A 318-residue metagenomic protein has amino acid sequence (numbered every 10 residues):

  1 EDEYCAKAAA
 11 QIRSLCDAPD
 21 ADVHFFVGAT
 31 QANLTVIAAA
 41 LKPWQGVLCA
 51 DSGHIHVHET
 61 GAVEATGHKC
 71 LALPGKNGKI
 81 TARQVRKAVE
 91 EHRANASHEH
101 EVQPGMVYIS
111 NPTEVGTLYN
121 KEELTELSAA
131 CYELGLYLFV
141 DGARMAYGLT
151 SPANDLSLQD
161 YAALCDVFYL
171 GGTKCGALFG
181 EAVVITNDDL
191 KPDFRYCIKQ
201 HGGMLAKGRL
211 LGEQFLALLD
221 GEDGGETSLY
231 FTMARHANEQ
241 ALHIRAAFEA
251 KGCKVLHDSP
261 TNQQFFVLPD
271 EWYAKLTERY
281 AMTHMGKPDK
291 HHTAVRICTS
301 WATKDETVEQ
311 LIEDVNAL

Functional and structural regions predicted by a protein language model:
E1-A29, D51-H56, A62: Conserved N-terminal alpha-helix of the aminotransferase class I/II PLP-enzyme fold
S14-D17, T35-W44, A62: Glycine-rich loop at the start of a catalytic domain that most often binds anionic cofactors/ligands
A39-V57, R86: Conserved PLP-anchoring active-site segment centered on the Schiff-base-forming lysine
K42-W44, L242-N316: Conserved C-terminal alpha-helix-loop-beta "cap" of PLP-dependent enzymes that closes/shapes the active-site mouth
G67-G105, I109-P112, Y119-E126: PLP-dependent aminotransferase-class I/II
Q103-G105, S110, L118, S151 (+1 more regions): Active-site C-terminal subdomain of aminotransferase-like
Y119-S151: Catalytic PLP-binding core of fold-type I/II PLP enzymes
